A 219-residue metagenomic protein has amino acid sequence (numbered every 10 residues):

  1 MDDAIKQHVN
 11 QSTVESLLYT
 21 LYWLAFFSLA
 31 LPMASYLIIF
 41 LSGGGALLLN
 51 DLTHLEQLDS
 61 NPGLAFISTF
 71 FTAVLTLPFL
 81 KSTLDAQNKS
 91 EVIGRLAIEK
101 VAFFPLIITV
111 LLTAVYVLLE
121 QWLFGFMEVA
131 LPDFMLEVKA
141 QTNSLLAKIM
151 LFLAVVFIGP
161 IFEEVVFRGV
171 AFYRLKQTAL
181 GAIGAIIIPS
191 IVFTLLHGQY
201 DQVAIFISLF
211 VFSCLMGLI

Functional and structural regions predicted by a protein language model:
M1-I98, A102, G125: N-terminal, membrane-interfacial amphipathic/helix-forming hydrophobic leader that caps and precedes the first
D3-T13, T83-K89, G125-E137, G159-Q177 (+1 more regions): Alpha-helical membrane-embedding segments and immediately adjacent membrane-interface amphipathic helices
K6-Y22, D59, G63, I67 (+6 more regions): Structural motif marking the loop-to-transmembrane transition
T20, L24-P32, Y36, F66-V74 (+9 more regions): Alpha-helical transmembrane spans of integral membrane proteins, capturing the lipid-embedded, hydrophobic core of TM
Y22-A25, L29-A30, I39, G43 (+7 more regions): Generic signature of intrinsically disordered, low-complexity segments enriched in small/polar residues
A46-P62, K89-G159: Juxtamembrane helix-loop-helix connectors linking adjacent transmembrane helices in multi-pass membrane enzymes
L47, D51, T76, A102-I108 (+9 more regions): Generic marker of "main functional regions" within proteins
L118, L145-I219: Transmembrane helix-loop-helix hairpins at the membrane interface of multi-pass integral membrane proteins
